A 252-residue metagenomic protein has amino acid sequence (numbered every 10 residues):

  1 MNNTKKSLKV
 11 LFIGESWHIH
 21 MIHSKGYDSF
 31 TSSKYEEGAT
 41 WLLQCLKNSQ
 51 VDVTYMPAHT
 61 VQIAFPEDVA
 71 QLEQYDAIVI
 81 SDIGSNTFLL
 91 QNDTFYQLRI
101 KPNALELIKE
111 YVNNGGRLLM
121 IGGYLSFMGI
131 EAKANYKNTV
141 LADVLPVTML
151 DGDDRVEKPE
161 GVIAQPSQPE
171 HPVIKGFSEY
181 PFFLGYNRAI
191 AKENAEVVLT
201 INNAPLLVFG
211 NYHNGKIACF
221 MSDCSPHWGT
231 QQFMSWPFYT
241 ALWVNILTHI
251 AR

Functional and structural regions predicted by a protein language model:
M1-I13, W17-H18, R117, K192-E196 (+2 more regions): Extracellular ligand-binding/catalytic regions of CAZymes and related secreted enzymes and adhesion modules
M1-N2, K6-L8, E15-S24, A39 (+1 more regions): An acidic, glycine-rich "communication" segment
L11, Y27-E131: Helical hinge/lid and interdomain linker segments adjacent to catalytic or ligand-binding clefts that mediate domain
I22-Y27, L89-D93, W228-F233: Short acidic, glycine/proline-rich loop/turn micro-motifs
E37, W41, N103, L107 (+4 more regions): Extracytoplasmic/secreted proteins, especially bacterial periplasmic and envelope-associated proteins
M56, T200, F220: Hydrophobic residues at beta-strand termini and immediately following loops that shape nucleotide-binding pockets
V69-Q71, K133-N138, S235: Short low-complexity, flexible loop/linker segments enriched in glycine and/or proline with clustered acidic
N202-K216: Short, surface-exposed beta-strand/loop micro-motifs that present aromatic residues
